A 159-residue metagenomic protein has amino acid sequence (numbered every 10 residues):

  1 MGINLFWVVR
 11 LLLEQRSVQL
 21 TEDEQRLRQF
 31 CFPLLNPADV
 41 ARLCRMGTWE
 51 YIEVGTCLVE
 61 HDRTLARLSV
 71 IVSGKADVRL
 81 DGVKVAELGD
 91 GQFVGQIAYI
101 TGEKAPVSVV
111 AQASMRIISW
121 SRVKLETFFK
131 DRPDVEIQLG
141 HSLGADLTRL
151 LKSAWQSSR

Functional and structural regions predicted by a protein language model:
M1-T21: Transmembrane alpha-helices and immediately adjacent membrane-cytoplasm interface residues in multi-pass integral
I3, D23-F30, W49-I52, I118-V123: Juxtamembrane/interfacial segments around transmembrane helices
L5-V8, D39, A86-G144, T148: Cyclic-nucleotide recognition modules
E14-Q15, D81, S119: Short, flexible segments with low predicted structural confidence
R26-D81, A86-A98: Regulatory nucleotide-sensing modules
L151-R159: Short alpha-helical interdomain "coupling" segment at the junction between an upstream regulatory sensor module
